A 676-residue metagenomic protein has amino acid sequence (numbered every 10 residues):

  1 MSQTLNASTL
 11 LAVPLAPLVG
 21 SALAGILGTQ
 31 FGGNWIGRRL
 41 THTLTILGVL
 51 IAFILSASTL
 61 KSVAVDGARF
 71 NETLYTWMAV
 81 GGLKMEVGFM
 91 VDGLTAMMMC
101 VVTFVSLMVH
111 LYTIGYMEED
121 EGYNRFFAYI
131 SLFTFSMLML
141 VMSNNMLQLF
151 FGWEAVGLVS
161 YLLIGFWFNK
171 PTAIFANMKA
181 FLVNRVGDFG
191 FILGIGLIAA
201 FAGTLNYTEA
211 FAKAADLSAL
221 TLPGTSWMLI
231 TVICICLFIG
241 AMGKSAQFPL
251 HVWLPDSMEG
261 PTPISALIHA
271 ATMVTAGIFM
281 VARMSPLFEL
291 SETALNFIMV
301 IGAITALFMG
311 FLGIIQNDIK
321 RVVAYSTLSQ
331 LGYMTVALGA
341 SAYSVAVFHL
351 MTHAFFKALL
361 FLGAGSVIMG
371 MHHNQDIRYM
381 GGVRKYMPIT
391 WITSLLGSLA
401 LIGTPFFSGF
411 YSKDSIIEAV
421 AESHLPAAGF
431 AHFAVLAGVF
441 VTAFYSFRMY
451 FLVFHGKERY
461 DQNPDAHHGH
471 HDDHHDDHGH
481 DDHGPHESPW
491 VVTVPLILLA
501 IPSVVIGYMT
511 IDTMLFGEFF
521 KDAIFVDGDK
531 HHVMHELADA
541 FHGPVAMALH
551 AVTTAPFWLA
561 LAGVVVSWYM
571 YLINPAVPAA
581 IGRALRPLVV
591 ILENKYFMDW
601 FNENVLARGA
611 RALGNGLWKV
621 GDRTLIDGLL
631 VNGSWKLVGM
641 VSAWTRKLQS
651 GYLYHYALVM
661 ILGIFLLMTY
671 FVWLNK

Functional and structural regions predicted by a protein language model:
M1-L11, L15, L27-A128, F201-T225 (+7 more regions): Transmembrane helix-loop-helix hairpins at membrane boundaries of multipass inner-membrane proteins
S2-A16, I36-L47, L83-V101, M139-G152 (+7 more regions): Membrane-entry segments of alpha-helical transmembrane domains in multi-pass membrane proteins
L10-P17, T41, T45-L55, T95-V102 (+11 more regions): Hydrophobic alpha-helical transmembrane segments of polytopic
L47-V63, G187-A200, S394-I402, P495-E518 (+2 more regions): Hydrophobic alpha-helical membrane-insertion segments
R69-K84, N206-L222, S412-S423, T513-M547: Membrane-interfacial helical/loop segments at transmembrane boundaries in membrane proteins
G82, V87, D512-W558, Y569-K676: Aromatic-capped, Gly/Pro-kinked transmembrane alpha-helices
M108-G152, L158-G484, P502, Y508: Hydrophobic transmembrane alpha-helices and their helix-loop junctions in integral membrane proteins
Y460, H467-H468, D473, D482-V564: Hard-cation-handling environments
